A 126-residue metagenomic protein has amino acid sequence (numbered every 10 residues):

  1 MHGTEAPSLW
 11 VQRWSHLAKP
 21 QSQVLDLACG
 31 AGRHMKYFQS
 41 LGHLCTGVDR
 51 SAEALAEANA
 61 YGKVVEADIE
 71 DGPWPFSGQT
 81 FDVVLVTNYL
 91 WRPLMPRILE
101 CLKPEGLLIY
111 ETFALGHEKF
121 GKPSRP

Functional and structural regions predicted by a protein language model:
M1-K19: S-adenosyl-L-methionine
Q21-G30: Conserved class I S-adenosyl-L-methionine
R33-G72: Class I SAM-dependent methyltransferase SAM/SAH-binding core
W74-V83: A short acidic, Gly/Pro-enriched loop at the edge of an enzyme's catalytic core that lines a small-molecule cofactor
N88-P93: Short beta->alpha connector loops
M95-P104: A short glycine-rich, Lys/Arg-flanked "PGG" loop and its adjoining helix->strand segment in the class I
G106-G116: Conserved beta-strand signature within the Rossmann-like core of class I S-adenosyl-L-methionine
K122-P126: Conserved Class I S-adenosyl-L-methionine
